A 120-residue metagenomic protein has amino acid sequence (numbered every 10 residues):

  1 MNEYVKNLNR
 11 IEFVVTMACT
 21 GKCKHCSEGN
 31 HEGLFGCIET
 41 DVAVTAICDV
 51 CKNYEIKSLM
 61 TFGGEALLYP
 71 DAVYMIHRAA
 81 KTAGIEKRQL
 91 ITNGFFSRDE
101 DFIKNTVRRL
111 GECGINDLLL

Functional and structural regions predicted by a protein language model:
M1-T92, S97, D101: Conserved alpha-helical substructure of the radical SAM core
N105-V107: Catalytic cores of alpha/beta
L110-L120: Non-cysteine beta-strand/loop elements that form the S-adenosyl-L-methionine
